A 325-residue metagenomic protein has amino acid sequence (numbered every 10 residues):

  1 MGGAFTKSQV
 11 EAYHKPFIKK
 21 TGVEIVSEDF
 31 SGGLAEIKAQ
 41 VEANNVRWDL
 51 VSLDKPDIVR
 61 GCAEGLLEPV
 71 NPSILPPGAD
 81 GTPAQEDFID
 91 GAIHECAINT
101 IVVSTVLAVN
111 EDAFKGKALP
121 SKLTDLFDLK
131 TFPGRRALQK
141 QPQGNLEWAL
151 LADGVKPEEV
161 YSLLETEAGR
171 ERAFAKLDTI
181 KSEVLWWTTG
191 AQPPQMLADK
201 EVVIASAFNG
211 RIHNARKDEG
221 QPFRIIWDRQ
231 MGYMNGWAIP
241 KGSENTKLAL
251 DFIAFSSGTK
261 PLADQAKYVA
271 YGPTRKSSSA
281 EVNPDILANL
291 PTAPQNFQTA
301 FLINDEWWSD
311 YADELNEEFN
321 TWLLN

Functional and structural regions predicted by a protein language model:
M1-R60: Early extracytoplasmic/lumenal segment of secretory-pathway proteins
G3-V10, V46-W48, S52-A198: Extracytoplasmic ligand-binding site segments that recognize negatively charged/polar headgroups
K15-V23, A39-E42, P56, C62-L66 (+10 more regions): Sec-exported extracytoplasmic/periplasmic mature domains
W48-L50, V203-S206: Short, Asp-centered acidic motifs that coordinate Mg2+ and/or phosphate in catalytic or ligand-binding sites
I58-R60, I204-Q221: A ligand-binding cleft/hinge motif common to bilobed small-molecule-binding domains
R170-T179, K217-K241: Periplasmic-binding protein-like
N235, P240-I303: Mature extracytoplasmic/periplasmic domains
Q295-N325: Conserved C-terminal helix/tail region of periplasmic/extracytoplasmic solute-binding proteins
